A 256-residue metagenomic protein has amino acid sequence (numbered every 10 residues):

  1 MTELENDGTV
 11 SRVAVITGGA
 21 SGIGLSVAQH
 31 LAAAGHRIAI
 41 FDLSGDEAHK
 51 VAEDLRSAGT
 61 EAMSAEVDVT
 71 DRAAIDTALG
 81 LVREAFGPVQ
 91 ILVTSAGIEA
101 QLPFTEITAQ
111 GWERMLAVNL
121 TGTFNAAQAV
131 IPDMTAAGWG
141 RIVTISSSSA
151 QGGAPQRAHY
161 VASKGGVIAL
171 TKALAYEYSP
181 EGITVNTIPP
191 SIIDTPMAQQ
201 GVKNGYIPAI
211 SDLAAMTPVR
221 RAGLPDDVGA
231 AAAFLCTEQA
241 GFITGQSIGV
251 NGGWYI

Functional and structural regions predicted by a protein language model:
T2-G8, G152, A233, T244-I256: Short C-terminal tail/terminal secondary-structure segment of NAD(P)H-dependent dehydrogenase/reductase domains
G8-A39: Canonical Rossmann dinucleotide-binding motif of NAD(H)/NADP(H)-dependent dehydrogenases/reductases, specifically
V93, S179, T184, I243-G245: Short, small/polar-rich loop/turn modules that mediate ligand/substrate recognition or access, typified
L102-T105, G152-A158, E181, R220 (+1 more regions): Active-site loop immediately N-terminal to the catalytic Tyr-X3-Lys motif of short-chain dehydrogenase/reductase
P103-F104, G111-L116, I142, L213: Substrate-binding pocket helix/loop in short-chain dehydrogenase/reductase
A127, S163, T171: Active-site helix of classical SDR
P132, Y176-P180, G241: Alpha-helical segment proximal to the catalytic Tyr-Lys
